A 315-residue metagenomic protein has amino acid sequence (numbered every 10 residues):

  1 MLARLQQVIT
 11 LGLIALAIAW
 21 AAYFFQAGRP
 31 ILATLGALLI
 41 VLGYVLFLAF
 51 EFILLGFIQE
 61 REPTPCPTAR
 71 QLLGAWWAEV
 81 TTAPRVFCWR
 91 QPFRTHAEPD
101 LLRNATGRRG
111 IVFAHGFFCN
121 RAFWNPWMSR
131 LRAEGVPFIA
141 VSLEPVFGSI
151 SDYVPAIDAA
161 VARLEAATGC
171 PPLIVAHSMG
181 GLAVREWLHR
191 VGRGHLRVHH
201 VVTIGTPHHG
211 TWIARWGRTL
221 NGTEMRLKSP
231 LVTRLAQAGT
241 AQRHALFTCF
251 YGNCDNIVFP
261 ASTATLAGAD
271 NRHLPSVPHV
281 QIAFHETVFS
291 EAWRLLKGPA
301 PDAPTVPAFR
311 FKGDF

Functional and structural regions predicted by a protein language model:
M1-I111, R310-F315: Flexible, membrane-associating and regulatory peripheral segments of lipid-active enzymes
G107-R109, Q242-F247, L266-D270: Short, proline-enriched alpha-helix->beta-strand connector loops that line the catalytic pocket of alpha/beta-hydrolase
V112-A122, P126, R130-R243, F250 (+1 more regions): Serine-dependent carboxylesterase/thioesterase catalytic core of lipase-like alpha/beta-hydrolase/SGNH enzymes
V141-E144, R272-F284: Short glycine-rich catalytic loops that host catalytic nucleophiles or stabilize transition states across multiple
I150, P278-E286, K312: Catalytic histidine-centered segment of alpha/beta-hydrolase-like enzymes
N253-D270: Conserved loop-alpha-helix segment in the C-terminal half of the alpha/beta-hydrolase fold that carries the catalytic
A283-G298: Post-His helix in hydrolase/transferase enzymes
K297-K312: Generic C-terminal helix-cap and adjacent flexible tail
